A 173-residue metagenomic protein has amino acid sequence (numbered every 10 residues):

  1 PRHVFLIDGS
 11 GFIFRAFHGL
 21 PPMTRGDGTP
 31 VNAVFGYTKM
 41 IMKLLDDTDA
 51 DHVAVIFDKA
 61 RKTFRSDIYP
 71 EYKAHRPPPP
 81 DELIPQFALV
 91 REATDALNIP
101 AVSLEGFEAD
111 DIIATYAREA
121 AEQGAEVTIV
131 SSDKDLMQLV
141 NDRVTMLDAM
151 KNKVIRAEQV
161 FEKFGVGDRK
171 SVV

Functional and structural regions predicted by a protein language model:
P1-A54, D58-E71: Non-catalytic, usually N-terminal nucleic-acid engagement modules in DNA/RNA processing proteins
M23-T24, A74-V173: Extended two-metal-dependent nuclease catalytic cores across DNA- and RNA-processing enzymes
